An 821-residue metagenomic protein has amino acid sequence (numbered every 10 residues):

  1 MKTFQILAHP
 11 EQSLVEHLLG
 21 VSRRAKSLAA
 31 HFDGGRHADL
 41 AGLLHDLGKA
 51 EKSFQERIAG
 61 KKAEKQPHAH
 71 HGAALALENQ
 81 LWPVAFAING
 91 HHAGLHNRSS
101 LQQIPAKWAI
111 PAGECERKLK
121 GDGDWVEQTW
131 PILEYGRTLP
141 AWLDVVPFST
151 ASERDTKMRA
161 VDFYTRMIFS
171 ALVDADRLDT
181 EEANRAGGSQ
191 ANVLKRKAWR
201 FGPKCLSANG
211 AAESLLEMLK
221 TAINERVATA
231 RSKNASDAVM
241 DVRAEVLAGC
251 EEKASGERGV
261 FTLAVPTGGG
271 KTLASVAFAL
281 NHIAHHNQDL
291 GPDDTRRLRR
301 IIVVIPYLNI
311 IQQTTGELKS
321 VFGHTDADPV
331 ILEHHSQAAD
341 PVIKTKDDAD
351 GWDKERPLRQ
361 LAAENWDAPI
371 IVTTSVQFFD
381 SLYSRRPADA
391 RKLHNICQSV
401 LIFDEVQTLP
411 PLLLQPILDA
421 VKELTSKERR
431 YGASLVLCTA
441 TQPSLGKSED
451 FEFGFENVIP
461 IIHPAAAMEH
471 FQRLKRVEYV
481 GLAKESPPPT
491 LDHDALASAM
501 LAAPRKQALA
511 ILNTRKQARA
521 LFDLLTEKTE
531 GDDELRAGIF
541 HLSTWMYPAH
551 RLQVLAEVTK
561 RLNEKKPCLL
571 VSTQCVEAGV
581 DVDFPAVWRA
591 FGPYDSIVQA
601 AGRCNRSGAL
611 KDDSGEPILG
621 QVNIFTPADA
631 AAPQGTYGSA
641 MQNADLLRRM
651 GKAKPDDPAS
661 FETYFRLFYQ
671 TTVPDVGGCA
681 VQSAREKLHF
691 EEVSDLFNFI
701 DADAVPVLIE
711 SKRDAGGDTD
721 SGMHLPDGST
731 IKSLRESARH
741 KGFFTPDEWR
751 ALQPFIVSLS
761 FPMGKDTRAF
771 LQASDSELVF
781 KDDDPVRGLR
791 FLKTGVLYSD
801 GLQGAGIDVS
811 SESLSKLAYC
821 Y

Functional and structural regions predicted by a protein language model:
M1-M218: Accessory nucleic-acid engagement/destabilization modules that flank
I6-H9, L332-K346, N513-K516, I539-L555 (+1 more regions): Conserved helicase motor
V84, T425, D494-R505, I511 (+5 more regions): C-terminal helicase lobe and adjacent C-terminal extensions/tails of nucleic-acid helicase motors
E257-H282: Walker A/P-loop
A277-T315, D326-A327: Conserved SF1/SF2 helicase motif Ia
R297-F322, H335-A339, S444, R515: Conserved Walker A/P-loop ATP-binding site and its immediately adjacent core in helicase/helicase-like ATPase domains
H324-Y383: Inter-Walker segment of RecA-like/P-loop motor cores
A440-A503: Interdomain hinge/linker at the junction between the two RecA-like core domains of SF2 helicases
